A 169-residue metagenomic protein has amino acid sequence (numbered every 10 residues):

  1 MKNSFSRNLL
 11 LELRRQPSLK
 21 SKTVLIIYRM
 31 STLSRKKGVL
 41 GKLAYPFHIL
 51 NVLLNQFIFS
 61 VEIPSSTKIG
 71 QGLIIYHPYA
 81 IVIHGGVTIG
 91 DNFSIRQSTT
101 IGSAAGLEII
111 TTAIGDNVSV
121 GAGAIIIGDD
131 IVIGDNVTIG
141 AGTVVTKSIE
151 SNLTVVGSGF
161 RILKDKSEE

Functional and structural regions predicted by a protein language model:
M1-F59, E168-E169: Terminal amphipathic alpha-helical/low-complexity segments used for targeting or macromolecular assembly
L54-Q56, S66, A105: Short solvent-exposed loop/turn micro-motifs enriched in small/polar/acidic residues
S65, G70-Q71, Y76-H77, V82-G85 (+11 more regions): Left-handed beta-helix
